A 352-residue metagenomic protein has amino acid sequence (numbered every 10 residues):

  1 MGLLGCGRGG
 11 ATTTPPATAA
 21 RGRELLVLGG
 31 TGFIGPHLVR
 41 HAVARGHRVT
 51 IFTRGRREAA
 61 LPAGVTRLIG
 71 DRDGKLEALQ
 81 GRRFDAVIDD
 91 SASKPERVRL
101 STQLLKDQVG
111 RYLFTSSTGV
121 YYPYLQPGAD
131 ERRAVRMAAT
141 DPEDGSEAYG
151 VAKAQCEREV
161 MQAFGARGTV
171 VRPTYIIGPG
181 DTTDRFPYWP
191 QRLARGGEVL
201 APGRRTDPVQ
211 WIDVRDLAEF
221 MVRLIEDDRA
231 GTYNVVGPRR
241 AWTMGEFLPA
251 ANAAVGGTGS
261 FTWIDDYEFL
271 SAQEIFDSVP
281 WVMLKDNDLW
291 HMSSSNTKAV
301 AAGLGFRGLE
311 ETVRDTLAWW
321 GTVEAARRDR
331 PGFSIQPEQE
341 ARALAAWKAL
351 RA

Functional and structural regions predicted by a protein language model:
M1-T14: N-terminal export signals
E24-R45: N-terminal Rossmann NAD(P)H-binding glycine-rich loop of SDR-like oxidoreductase domains
L25, T31, R56-V109, F114 (+1 more regions): NAD(P)H-binding glycine-rich loop region in Rossmannoid oxidoreductase-like domains and their noncatalytic homologs
R48-R54: Conserved glycine-rich Rossmann-like NAD(P)H-binding loop of the short-chain dehydrogenase/reductase
L100-A154, M161-Q162, T169: Conserved Rossmann-fold NAD(P)-dependent oxidoreductase catalytic core, especially the SDR/UDP-sugar
C156-G180: Conserved beta-loop-beta element that borders a ligand/cofactor-binding pocket
D184-W189, P202-D227, G231-N234, E311: Substrate-positioning beta->alpha
R223-W290, S295-T297, R314-L317, E324-R351: Mid/C-terminal beta-alpha module of Rossmann-like enzyme folds, strongest in SDR-family dehydrogenases/epimerases
